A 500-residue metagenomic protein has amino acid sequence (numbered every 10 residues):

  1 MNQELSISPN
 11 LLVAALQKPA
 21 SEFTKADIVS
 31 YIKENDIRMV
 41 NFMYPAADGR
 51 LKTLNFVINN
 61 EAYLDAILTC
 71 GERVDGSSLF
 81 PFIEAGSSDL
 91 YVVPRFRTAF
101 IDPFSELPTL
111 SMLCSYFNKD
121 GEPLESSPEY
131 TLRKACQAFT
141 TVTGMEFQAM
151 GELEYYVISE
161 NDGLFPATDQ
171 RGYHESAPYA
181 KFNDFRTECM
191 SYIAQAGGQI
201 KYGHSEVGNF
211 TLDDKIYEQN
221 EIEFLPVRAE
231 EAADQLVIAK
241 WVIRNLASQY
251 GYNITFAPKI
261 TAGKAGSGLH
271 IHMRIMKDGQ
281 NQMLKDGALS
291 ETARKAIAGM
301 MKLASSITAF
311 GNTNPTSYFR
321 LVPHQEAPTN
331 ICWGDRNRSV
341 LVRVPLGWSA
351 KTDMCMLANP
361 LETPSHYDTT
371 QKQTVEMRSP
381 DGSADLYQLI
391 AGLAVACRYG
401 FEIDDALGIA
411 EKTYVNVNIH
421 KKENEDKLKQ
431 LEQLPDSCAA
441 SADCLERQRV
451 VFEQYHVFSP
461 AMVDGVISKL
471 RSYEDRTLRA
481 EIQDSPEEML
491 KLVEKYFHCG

Functional and structural regions predicted by a protein language model:
M1-F210, V227-W241, Y252, Q388-L389 (+1 more regions): ATP/Mg2+-dependent ligation/transfer catalytic cores
N2, G163, A167, D213 (+3 more regions): Membrane-targeting and insertion segments and their boundary/processing signals
Q17-K18, A26-K33, R38-D48, K52-D120 (+4 more regions): Active-site capping/gating regions of soluble enzymes
L113, E152-P166, S205, N209-E223 (+1 more regions): Histidine-centered divalent-metal-coordination microenvironment in nucleic-acid enzymes
L225, M276, P345, P486-M489: Generic beta-structure capping elements
L225, Q371-M377, H420-K429: Short, local alpha-helical segments
H324-E326, V415-E423, I467-R476: Eukaryote-specific, cytoplasm-facing alpha-helical/coiled-coil scaffolding segments in long proteins
G408-C438: Intrinsically disordered, low-complexity charged/polar segments
